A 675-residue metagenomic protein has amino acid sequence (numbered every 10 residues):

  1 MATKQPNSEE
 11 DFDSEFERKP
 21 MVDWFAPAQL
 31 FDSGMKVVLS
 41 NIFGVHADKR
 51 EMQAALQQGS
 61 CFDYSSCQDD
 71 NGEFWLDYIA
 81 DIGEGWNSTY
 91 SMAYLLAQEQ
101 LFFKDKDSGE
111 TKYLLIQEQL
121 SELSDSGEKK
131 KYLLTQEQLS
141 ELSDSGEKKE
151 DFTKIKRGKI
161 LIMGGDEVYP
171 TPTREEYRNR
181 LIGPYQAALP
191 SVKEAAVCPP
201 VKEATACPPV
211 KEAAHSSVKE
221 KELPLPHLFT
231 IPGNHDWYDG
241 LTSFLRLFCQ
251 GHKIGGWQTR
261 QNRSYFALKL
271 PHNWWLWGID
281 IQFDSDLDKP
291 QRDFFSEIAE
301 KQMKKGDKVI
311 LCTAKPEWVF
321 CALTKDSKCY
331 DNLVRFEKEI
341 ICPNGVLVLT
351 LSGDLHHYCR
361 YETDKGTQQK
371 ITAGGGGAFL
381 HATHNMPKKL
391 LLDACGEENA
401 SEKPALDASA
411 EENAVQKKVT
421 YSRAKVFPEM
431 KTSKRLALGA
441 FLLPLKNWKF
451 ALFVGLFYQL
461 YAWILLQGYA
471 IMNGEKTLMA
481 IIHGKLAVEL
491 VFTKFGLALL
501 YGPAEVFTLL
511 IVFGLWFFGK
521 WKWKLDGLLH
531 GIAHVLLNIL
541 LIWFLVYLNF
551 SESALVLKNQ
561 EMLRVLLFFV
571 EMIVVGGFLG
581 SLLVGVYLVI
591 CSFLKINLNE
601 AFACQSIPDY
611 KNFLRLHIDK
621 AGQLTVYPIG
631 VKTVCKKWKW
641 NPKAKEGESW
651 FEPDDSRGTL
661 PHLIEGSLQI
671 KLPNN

Functional and structural regions predicted by a protein language model:
M1-I162, V168-P232, D236-Y238, T242-H272 (+2 more regions): Acidic, histidine-bearing metal-coordination/catalytic regions of metal-dependent phosphoesterases
E73-E84, N273-F283, I310-A314, Q368-G376 (+1 more regions): Active-site-proximal beta-strand elements of phosphoester/diester hydrolases
I79-A80, K159-D166, H227-N234, I279 (+3 more regions): Active-site neighborhood of phospho(di)ester-bond hydrolases with catalytic His/Asp-centered motifs
G85-N87, Y169-P172, H235-L241, D284-L287 (+3 more regions): Active-site environment of divalent metal-dependent phosphoester hydrolases
T230, D326-A394, G580-K611: Conserved beta-sheet core of the metallophosphoesterase superfamily
F283-D293, Q302-V348, P444, K449: Active-site-proximal segments of metal-dependent phosphoesterases and phosphodiesterases across multiple
L287-P290, H381-T383, C635-N641: A short, polar/proline- and glycine-enriched secondary-structure boundary/capping micro-motif
K308-I310, F320-K325, R335-F336, Q369-I371 (+5 more regions): Membrane-proximal envelope and lipid/glycan-remodeling enzymes
